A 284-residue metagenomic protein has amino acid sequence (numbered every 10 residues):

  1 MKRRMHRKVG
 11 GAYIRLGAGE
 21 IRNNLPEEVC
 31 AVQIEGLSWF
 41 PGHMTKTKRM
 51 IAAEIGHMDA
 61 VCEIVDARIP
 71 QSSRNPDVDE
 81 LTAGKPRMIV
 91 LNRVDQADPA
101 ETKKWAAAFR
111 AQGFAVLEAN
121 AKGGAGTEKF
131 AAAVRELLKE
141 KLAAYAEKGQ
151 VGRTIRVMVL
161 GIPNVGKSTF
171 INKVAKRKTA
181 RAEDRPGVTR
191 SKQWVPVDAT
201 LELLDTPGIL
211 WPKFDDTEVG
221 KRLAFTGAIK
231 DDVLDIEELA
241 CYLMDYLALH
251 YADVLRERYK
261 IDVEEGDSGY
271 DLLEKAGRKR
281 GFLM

Functional and structural regions predicted by a protein language model:
M1-V9: Short Lys/Arg-rich cationic patches that frequently serve as NLS/NoLS or arginine-rich RNA/DNA-binding motifs
K2, Y13-A60, R68-D77, L81-R87 (+3 more regions): Helix-rich effector regions associated with P-loop NTPase G domains
E63, I89-L91, V159: Structural beta-sheet core signal
D66, F109, F170, D205-T206: Residue-level signature of catalytic and energy-coupling elements of molecular machines, predominantly ATP/GTP-dependent
A97-M158: Canonical P-loop GTPase G-domain recognition
A121, I171, L201-L204: Conserved active-site beta-strand-loop modules that form the wall/rim of enzyme catalytic pockets and either contain
G152-T154, R177, K192: Short coil/loop residues immediately preceding or within conserved phosphate-binding loops of NTP-utilizing enzyme
V157-K176, T206: Glycine-rich phosphate-binding P-loop
